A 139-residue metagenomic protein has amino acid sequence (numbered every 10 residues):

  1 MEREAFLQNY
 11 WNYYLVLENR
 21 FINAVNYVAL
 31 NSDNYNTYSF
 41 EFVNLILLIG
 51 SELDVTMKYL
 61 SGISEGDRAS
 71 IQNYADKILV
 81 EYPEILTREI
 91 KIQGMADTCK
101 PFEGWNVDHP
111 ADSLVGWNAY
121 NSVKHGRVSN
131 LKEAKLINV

Functional and structural regions predicted by a protein language model:
M1-L48: Charged alpha-helical initiation segments
V25, S39-S64, V139: Short, hydrophobic, well-ordered secondary-structure elements
N34-Y38, R127-K132: Acidic, serine/threonine- and proline-rich low-complexity regulatory regions
D54-N118, S122-S129: Short non-catalytic regulatory patches outside canonical folded cores
K132-V139: A hydrophobic membrane-anchoring alpha-helix module
